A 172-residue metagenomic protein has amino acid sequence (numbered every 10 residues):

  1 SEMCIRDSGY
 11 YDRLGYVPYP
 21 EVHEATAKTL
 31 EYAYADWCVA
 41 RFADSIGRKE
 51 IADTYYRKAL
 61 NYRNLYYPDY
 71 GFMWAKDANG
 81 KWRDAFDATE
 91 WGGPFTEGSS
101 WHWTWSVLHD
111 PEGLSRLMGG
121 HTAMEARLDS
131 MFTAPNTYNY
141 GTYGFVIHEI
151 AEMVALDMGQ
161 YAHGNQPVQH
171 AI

Functional and structural regions predicted by a protein language model:
E2-I5: Short, small-residue-biased leader/transition segments that mark boundaries at the very start of proteins
D7-S8, L14, Y19, G120-A126: Alpha-helical multipass membrane-protein architecture
S8-G9, D53: Intrinsically disordered, low-complexity segments enriched in small/polar residues
L14-V22, A27-A35: Hydrophobic, small-residue-rich alpha-helical packing segments that form membrane-like cores
Y32-D44: Extended, hydrophobic/aromatic-rich amphipathic alpha-helical segments that build helical scaffolds
A40, I46-Q166: Catalytic cores of carbohydrate-active enzymes
P167-I172: C-terminal catalytic subdomain
